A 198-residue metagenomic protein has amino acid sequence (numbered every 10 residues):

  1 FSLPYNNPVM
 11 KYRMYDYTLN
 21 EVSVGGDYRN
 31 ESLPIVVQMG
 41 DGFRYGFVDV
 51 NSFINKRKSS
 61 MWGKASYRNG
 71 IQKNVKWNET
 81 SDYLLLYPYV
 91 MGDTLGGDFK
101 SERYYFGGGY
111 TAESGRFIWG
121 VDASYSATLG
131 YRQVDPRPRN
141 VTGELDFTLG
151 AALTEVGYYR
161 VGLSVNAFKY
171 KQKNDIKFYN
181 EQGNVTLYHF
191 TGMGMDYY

Functional and structural regions predicted by a protein language model:
D16-V22, R57-G63, G115-V121, G157-L163: Outer-envelope beta-barrel architecture signal
S23-Y45, L84, T94: Surface-exposed strand-loop-strand hairpins of Gram-negative outer-membrane beta-barrel proteins
G26-N30, Y67-I71, A112-S114, Y125-L129 (+1 more regions): Transmembrane beta-strands of outer-membrane beta-barrel pores
E31-I35, Q72-K76, G130-V134, Q172-I176: Outer-membrane beta-barrel proteins
S32, G42-V48, K100-F106, R139-F147: Residues that define the transmembrane beta-barrel architecture of outer-membrane proteins
L33-Q38, V90-G96, Y131-R137, Y198: Extracellular loop and loop/strand-boundary signature of outer-membrane beta-barrel proteins
V48-I54, F106-A112, F147-L153, L163: Residues on the lipid-exposed face of transmembrane beta-strands in outer-membrane beta-barrel proteins
N78-L84, P136-E144, F178-L187: Flexible, surface-exposed loop regions and adjacent strand-edge segments of Gram-negative outer-membrane beta-barrel
